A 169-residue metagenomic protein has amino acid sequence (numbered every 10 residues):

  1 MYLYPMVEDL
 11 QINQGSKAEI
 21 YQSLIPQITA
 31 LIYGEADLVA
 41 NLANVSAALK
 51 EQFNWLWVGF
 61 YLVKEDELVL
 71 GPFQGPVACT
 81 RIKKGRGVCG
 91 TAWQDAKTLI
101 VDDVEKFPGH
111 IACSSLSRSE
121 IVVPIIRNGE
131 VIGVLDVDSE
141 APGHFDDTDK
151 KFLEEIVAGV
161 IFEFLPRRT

Functional and structural regions predicted by a protein language model:
Y2-P72, E163-T169: Intrinsically disordered, low-complexity terminal regulatory regions
V7-N13, D138-I156, E163-R168: Regulatory loop-to-helix N-cap segments in sensory/regulatory domains that couple ligand/signal detection
A47, E155-A158: Generic recognition of well-ordered alpha-helical segments within structured catalytic/regulatory domains
L56, V63, E67-S115: Regulatory sensory and allosteric helical modules in signal-transduction proteins and certain transcription factors
W57, V122, V134: Short hydrophobic/aromatic beta-strand element in the GNAT-like acyltransferase core that lines or flanks the acyl-donor
S119-I126: A short, aliphatic-rich beta-strand micro-motif
I126-S139: Sensory-domain boundary capping and coupling elements
